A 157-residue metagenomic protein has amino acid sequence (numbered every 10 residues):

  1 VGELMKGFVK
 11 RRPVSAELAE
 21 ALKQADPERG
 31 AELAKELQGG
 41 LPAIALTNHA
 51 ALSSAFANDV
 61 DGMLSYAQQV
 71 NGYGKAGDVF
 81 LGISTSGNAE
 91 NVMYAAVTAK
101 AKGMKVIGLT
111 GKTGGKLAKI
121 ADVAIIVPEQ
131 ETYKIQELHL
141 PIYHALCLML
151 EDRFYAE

Functional and structural regions predicted by a protein language model:
V1-A156: Glycine-rich phosphate-binding loops that contact phosphosugars or nucleotide phosphates
